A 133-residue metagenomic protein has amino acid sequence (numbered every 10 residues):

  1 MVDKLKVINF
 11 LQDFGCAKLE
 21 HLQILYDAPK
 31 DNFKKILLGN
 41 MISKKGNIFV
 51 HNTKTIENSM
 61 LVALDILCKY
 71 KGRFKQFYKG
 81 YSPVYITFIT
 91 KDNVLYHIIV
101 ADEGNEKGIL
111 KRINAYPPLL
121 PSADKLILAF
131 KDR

Functional and structural regions predicted by a protein language model:
M1-L5: Short, leucine-enriched amphipathic alpha-helices that occur as contiguous helical runs
K6, D31-N32, V62-D65: Exposed alpha-helical structural elements
F10-D13, L38-P117: Nucleic-acid-binding surface
D13-L25: Short acidic, hydrophobic short linear motifs in intrinsically disordered regions
I24-L38: Short amphipathic alpha-helical interaction segments
Y26-P29, D92-V94, P121-S122: Short glycine/proline-enriched coil/turn segments at helix->beta-strand junctions
A28, E103-E106, D132: Short beta->alpha connector loops
L119-R133: Nucleic-acid nuclease catalytic cores
